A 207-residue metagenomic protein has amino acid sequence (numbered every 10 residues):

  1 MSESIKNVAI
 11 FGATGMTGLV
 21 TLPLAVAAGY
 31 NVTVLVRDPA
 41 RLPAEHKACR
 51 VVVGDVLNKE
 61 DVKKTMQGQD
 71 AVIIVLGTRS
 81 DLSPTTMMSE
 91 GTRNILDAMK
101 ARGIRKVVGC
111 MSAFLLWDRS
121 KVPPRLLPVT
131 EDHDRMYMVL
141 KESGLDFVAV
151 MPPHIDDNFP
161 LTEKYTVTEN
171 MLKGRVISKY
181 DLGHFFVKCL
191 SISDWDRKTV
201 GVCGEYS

Functional and structural regions predicted by a protein language model:
S2-Y30: N-terminal Rossmann NAD(P)H-binding glycine-rich loop of SDR-like oxidoreductase domains
N7, N31-T33, R37-P39, S83 (+2 more regions): Conserved Rossmann-fold NAD(P)-dependent oxidoreductase catalytic core, especially the SDR/UDP-sugar
V8, A40-N94, A98-A101, L190-D194: NAD(P)H-binding glycine-rich loop region in Rossmannoid oxidoreductase-like domains and their noncatalytic homologs
A13, R125-D132, M138-A149, H154-S207: Active-site-lining helix/loop region of Rossmann-like oxidoreductase modules
G18, G91-L96, H133-D134, G183 (+1 more regions): Short, hydrophobic/amphipathic alpha-helical packing segments that form internal helix faces or helix-helix interfaces
G18, L82, W117-D118, N158: Glycine/Thr-rich phosphate-binding loops of Rossmann-like dinucleotide-binding domains
L57, L115-L116, I155-D156: Conserved sequence/active-site signature of Rossmann-fold short-chain dehydrogenase/reductase
L76, V108-M111, P153: Active-site beta-alpha turn of Rossmann-fold NAD(P)-dependent dehydrogenases/reductases
